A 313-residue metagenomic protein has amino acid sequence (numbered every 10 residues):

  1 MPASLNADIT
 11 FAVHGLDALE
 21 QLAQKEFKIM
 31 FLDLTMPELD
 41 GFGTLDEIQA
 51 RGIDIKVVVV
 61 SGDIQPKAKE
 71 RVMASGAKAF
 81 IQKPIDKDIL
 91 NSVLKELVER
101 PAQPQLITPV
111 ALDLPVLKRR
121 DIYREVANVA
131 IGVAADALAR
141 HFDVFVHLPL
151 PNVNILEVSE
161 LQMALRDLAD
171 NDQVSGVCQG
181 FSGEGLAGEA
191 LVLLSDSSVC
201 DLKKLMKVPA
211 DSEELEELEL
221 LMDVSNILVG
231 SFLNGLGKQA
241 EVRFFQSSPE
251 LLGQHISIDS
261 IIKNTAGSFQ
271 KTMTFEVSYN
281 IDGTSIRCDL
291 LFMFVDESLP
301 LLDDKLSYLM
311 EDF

Functional and structural regions predicted by a protein language model:
M1-T10: Two-component/phosphorelay signaling modules centered on CheY-like receiver
F11-E20, D40-G43: Helix N-cap/capping motif at the beta->alpha junctions
K25-F31: Active-site beta3 strand of CheY-like receiver
M36: Receiver (REC) domain active-site loop signature in two-component systems and cognate sites in sensor histidine kinases
G43, I64-A79: Alpha4 helix (beta4-alpha4-beta5 surface) of REC/receiver domains from two-component response regulators
K83: A Lys-centered signature of the CheY-like receiver
I107-L117, D121-E216, L220-F313: Composition-driven recognition of glycine/serine/threonine/acidic- and proline-rich low-complexity segments and repeats
